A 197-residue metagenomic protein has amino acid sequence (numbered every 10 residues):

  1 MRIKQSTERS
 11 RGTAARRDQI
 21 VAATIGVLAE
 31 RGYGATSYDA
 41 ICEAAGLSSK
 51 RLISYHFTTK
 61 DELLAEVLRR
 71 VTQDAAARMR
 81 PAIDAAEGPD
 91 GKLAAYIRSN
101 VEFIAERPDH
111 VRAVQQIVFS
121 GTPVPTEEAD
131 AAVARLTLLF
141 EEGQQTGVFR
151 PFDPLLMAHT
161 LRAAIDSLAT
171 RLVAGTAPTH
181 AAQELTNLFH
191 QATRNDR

Functional and structural regions predicted by a protein language model:
M1-A15: N-terminal intrinsically disordered/low-complexity leader segments
M1-I3, E102, A134-Q145, R162-A164 (+1 more regions): C-terminal peripheral helix-coil segments that are non-catalytic and often amphipathic
R16-I25, I41, L63, V67-V71 (+3 more regions): Generic hydrophobic, amphipathic alpha-helix propensity
Q19, V27, R31-E62, E66: Helix-turn-helix
E66, R80-D109, M157-L161: Hydrophobic alpha-helical connector segments
Q73-A76, R80-P81, E106, G121-T146 (+1 more regions): Amphipathic alpha-helical packing segments from all-alpha helical-bundle domains
V101-P123: Amphipathic alpha-helical segments used for helix-helix packing
